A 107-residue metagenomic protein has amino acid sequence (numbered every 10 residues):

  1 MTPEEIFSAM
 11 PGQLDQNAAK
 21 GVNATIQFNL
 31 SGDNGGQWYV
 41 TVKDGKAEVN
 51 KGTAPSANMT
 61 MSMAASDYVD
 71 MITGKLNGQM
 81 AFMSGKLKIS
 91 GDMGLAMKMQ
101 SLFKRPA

Functional and structural regions predicted by a protein language model:
M1-A107: Feature captures hydrophobic
